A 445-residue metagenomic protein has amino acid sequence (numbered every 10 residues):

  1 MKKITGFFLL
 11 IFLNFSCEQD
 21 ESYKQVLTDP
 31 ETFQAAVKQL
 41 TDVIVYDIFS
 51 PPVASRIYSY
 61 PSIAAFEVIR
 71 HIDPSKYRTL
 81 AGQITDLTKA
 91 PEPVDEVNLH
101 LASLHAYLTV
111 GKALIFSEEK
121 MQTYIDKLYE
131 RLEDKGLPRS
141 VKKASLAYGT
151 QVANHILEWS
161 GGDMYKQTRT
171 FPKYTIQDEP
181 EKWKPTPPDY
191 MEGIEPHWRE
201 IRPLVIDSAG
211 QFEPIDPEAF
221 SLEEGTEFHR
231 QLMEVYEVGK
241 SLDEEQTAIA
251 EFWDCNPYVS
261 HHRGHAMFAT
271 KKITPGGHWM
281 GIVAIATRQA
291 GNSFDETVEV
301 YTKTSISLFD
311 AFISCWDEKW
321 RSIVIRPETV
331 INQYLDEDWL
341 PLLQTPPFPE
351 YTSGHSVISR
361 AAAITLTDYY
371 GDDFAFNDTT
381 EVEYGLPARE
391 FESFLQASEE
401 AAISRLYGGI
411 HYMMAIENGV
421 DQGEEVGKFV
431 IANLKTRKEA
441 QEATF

Functional and structural regions predicted by a protein language model:
M1-K2, E18: N-terminal hydrophobic targeting signals that begin at the initiator methionine
K2-F8: Sec-dependent signal peptide recognition, specifically the positively charged N-region followed immediately by
F8-L9, A361: A periodicity- and composition-biased signal for non-globular, repetitive helical segments
L9-L10, Y412: Enrichment for repetitive, rod-forming helical segments
L13-S16: C-terminal motif of bacterial Sec signal peptides marking the signal peptidase cleavage site
E18-F445: Acidic/polar surface patches and capping/hinge elements
